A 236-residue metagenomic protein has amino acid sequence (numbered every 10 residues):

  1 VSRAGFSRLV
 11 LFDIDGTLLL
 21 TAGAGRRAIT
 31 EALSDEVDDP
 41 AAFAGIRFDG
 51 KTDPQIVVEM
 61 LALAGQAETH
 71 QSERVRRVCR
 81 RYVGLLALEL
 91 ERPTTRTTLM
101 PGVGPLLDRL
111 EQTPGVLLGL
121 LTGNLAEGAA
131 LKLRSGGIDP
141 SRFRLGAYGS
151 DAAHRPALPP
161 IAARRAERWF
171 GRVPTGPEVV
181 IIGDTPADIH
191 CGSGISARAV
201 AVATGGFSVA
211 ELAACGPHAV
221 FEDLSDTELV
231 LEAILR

Functional and structural regions predicted by a protein language model:
V1-F12, A64-H70, E178, R236: Non-catalytic pre-domain segments flanking phosphatase-related domains
S2-D49, Q55-V58, A62, V209: Active-site neighborhood of HAD-like aspartate-dependent phosphohydrolases
F6, L11, L88-L120: Short, acidic loop-to-helix structural element flanking the phosphoryl-transfer center in phosphate-processing enzymes
T17, V103-G136, L145-A153: Substrate-recognition element of Asp-dependent hydrolases with the DxDx(T/V) motif
G45, D49, S72-R76, P140-H154: A short, structured active-site edge motif that brings together acidic residues
A147, A219-L224: Short acidic-hydrophobic, aromatic-tinged amphipathic segments that line or gate anion-handling sites
P156-I189: Conserved Lys-Pro-Asp/Glu-containing loop-to-beta segment of HAD-superfamily phosphomonoesterases, centered on
I181-A219: Acidic, Mg2+-coordinating phosphoryl-transfer loop and its flanking beta/alpha structural elements, shared across
